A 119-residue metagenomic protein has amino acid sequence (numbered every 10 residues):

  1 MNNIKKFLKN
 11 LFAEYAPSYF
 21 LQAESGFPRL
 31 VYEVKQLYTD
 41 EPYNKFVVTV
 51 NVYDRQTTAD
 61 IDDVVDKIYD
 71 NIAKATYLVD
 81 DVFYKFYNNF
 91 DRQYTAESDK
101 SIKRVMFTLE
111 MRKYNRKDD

Functional and structural regions predicted by a protein language model:
M1-F20, G26-F27, E33-D119: Charged, amphipathic alpha-helical segments and their flanking helix caps
